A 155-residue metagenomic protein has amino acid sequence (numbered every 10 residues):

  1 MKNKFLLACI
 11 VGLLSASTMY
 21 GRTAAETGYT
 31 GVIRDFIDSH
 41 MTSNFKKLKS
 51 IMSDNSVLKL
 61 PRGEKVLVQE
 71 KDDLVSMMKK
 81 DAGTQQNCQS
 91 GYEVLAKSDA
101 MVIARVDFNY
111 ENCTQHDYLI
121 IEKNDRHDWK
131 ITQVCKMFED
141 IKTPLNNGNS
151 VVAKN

Functional and structural regions predicted by a protein language model:
M1-F5: Positively charged n-region of N-terminal signal peptides that target proteins for export
A8-A16: Bacterial N-terminal signal peptides
A16-F45, S50, N149-V152: Short, low-complexity N-terminal intrinsically disordered segments enriched in polar/charged residues
A24-T30, P61-R62, Q69-C113: Surface-exposed, charged secondary-structure patches
F36, L48-K49, S56, L74 (+2 more regions): Hydrophobic pocket/interface hotspot
I37-T42, S53-V57, K79, G83: Sec-exported extracytoplasmic/periplasmic mature domains
M52, F108-Y110, C135: Short beta-strand segments enriched in hydrophobic/aromatic residues within well-folded beta-rich domains
T114-L145: Short beta-strand edge/turn micro-motifs at domain boundaries
